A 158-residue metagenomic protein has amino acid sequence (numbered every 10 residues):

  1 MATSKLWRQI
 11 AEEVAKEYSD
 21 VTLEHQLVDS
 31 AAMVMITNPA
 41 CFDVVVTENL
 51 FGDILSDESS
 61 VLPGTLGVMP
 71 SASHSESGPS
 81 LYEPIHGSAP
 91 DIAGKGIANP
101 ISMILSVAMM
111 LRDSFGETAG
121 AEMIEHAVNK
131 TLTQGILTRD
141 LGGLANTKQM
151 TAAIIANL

Functional and structural regions predicted by a protein language model:
M1-D29, C41-V44: Glycine-rich phosphate/diphosphate-binding loop of Rossmann-like nucleotide-binding domains
A2, I97-A98, L141, A145: Alpha-helix capping and helix-loop boundary segments enriched in small/acidic/polar residues
T3-S4, M35, K130, M150: Short Asp/Glu-rich motifs
S4, R8, P100-I104, T147: Short alpha-helical patches at coil-to-helix transitions and adjacent helical residues in well-structured domains
M33-G135: Glycine-rich phosphate/nucleotide-binding loop
A119, M123, A127-L158: Glycine-rich phosphate/pyrophosphate-binding loop and the adjoining helix
